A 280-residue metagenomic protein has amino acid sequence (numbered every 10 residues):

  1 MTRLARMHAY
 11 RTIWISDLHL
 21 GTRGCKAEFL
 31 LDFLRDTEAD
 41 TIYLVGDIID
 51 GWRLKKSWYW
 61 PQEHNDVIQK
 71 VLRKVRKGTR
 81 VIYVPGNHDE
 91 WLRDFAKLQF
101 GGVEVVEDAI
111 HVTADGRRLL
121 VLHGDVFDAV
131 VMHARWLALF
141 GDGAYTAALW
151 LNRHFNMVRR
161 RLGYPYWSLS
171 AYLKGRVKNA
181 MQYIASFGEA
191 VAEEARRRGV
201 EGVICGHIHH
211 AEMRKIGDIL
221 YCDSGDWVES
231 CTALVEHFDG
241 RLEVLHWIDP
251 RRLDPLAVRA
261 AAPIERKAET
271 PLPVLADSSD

Functional and structural regions predicted by a protein language model:
A5-R11, T22-A114: Core catalytic region of metal-dependent phosphoesterases/phosphodiesterases, especially metallo-beta-lactamase-like
R11-H19, R118-D125, L220-G225: Active-site-proximal beta-strand elements of phosphoester/diester hydrolases
R11-H19, R53-S57, Y172-N179: Short, basic, glycine/proline-bearing loop/turn elements
I13, Y43, I82-V84, L120 (+2 more regions): Hydrophobic/aromatic beta-strand patches that form the interior of the parallel beta-sheet core in alpha/beta enzyme
D17, G46-D47, G86, H123 (+2 more regions): Active-site glycine-centered loops adjacent to acidic/histidine catalytic or metal-binding residues that shape
G101-D108, D125, A129-L139, M181 (+1 more regions): Conserved beta-sheet core of the metallophosphoesterase superfamily
L122-F187: Active-site-proximal loop/helix segment associated with metal-binding centers of metalloenzymes
D226-D280: Long, positively charged, glycine-interspersed low-complexity recognition regions
